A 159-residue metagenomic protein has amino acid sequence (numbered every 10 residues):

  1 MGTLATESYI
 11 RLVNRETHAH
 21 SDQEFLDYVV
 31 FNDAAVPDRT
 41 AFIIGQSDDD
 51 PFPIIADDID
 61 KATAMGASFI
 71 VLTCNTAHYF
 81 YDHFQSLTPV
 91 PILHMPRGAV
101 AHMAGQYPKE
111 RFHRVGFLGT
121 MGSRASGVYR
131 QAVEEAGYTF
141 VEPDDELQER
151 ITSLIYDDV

Functional and structural regions predicted by a protein language model:
M1-V159: Non-catalytic structural scaffold of enzyme domains
